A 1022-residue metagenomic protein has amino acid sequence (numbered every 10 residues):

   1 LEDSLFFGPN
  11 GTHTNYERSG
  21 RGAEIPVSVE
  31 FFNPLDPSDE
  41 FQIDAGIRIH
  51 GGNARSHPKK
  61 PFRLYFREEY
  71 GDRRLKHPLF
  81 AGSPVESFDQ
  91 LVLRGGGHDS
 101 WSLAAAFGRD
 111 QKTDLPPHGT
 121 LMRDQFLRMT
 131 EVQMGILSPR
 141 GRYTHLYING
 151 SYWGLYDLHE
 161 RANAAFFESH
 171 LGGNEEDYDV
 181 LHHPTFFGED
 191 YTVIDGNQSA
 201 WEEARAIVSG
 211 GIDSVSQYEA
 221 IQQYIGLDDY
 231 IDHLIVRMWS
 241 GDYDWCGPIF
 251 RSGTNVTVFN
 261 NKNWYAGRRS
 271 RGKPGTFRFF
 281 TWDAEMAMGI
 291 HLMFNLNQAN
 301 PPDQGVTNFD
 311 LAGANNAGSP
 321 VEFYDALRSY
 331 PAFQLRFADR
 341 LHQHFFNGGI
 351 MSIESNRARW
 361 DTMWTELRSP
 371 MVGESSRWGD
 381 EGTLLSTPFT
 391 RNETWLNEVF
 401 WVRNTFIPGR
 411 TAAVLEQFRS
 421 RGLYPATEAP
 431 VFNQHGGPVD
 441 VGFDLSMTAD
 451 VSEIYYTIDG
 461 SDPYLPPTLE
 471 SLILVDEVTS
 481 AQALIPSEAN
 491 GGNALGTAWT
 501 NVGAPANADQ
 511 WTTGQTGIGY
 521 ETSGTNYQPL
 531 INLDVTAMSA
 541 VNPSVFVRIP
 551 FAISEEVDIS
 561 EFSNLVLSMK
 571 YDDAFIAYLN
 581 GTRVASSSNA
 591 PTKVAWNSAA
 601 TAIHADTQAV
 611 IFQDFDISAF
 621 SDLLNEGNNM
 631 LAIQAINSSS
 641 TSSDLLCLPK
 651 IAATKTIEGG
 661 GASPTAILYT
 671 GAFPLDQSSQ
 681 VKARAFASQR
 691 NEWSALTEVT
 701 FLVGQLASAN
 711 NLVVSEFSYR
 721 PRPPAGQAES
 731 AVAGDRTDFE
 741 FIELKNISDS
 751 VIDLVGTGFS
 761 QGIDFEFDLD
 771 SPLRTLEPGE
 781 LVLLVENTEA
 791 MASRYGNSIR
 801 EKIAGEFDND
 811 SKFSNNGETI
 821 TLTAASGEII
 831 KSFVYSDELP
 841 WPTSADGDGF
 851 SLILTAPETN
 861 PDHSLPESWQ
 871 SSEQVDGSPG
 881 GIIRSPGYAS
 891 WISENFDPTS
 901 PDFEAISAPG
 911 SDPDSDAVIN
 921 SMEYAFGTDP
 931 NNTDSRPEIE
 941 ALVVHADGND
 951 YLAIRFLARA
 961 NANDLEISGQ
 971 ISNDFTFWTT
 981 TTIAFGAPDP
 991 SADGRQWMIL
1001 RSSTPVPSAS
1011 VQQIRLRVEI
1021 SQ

Functional and structural regions predicted by a protein language model:
L1-P26, F31-I43, E68, T387-W395 (+3 more regions): Short, compositionally stereotyped local motifs that mark structural "simplifiers"
E2-G22, V27-S28, A45, G51-N53 (+13 more regions): Middle-to-C-terminal accessory/interaction subdomains
S4-G188: Conserved ATP-binding subdomain of kinase catalytic cores across diverse folds
L469-S480, P486, N493-L495, G514-L530 (+9 more regions): Activation on beta-sandwich/Ig-like modules and their edge loops
N501-P550, D916, A925-P930: Surface-exposed, low-complexity/disordered Ser/Thr/Gly/Pro/Asn-rich loops and linkers
M630-Q634, K682-F686, R1015-R1017: Extracellular recognition modules
I633-T641: Short beta-strand-plus-loop segments that form exposed binding edges in beta-rich domains
G881-Q1022: Short, composition-biased motifs enriched in small/polar/acidic residues
